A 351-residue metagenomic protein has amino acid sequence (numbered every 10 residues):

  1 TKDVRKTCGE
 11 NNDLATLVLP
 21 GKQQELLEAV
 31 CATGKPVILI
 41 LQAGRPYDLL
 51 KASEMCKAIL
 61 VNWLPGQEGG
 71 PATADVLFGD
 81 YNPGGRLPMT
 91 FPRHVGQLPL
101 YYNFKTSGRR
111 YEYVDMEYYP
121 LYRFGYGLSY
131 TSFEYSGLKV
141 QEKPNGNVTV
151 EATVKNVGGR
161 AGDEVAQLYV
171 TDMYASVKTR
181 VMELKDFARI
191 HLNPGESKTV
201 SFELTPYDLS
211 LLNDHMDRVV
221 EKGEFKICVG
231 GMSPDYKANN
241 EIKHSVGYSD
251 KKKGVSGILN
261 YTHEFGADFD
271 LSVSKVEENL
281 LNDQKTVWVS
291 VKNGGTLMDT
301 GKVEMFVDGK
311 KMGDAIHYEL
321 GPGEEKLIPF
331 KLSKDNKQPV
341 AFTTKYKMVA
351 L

Functional and structural regions predicted by a protein language model:
T1-E54: Hydrophobic helix-and-loop "lid/oligomerization" segment in the mid-to-C-terminal part of catalytic domains
Q42-D163, Y169, P194, K222-G231 (+3 more regions): Secreted, periplasmic, or luminal enzymes acting at the cell surface/secretory milieu
F133-S136, A267-S274: Proline-enriched interdomain boundary motifs that mark the N-terminal boundary and often initiate the first structured
G146-V150, D283-W288: Short, solvent-exposed loop/turn segments enriched in Ser/Thr/Gly
E151-K155, W288-G294, K331: Short edge beta-strand/loop segments characteristic of extracellular beta-sandwich folds
G159-S176, M182-L184, G294-K311, Y346: Short acidic, flexible loop segments centered on an aromatic residue
S176-L212, K310-K337: Intrinsically disordered, low-complexity Pro/Gly/Ser/Thr-rich segments with frequent PxxP/GP/PP motifs and embedded
T205-F265, D335-L351: Terminal connector regions
